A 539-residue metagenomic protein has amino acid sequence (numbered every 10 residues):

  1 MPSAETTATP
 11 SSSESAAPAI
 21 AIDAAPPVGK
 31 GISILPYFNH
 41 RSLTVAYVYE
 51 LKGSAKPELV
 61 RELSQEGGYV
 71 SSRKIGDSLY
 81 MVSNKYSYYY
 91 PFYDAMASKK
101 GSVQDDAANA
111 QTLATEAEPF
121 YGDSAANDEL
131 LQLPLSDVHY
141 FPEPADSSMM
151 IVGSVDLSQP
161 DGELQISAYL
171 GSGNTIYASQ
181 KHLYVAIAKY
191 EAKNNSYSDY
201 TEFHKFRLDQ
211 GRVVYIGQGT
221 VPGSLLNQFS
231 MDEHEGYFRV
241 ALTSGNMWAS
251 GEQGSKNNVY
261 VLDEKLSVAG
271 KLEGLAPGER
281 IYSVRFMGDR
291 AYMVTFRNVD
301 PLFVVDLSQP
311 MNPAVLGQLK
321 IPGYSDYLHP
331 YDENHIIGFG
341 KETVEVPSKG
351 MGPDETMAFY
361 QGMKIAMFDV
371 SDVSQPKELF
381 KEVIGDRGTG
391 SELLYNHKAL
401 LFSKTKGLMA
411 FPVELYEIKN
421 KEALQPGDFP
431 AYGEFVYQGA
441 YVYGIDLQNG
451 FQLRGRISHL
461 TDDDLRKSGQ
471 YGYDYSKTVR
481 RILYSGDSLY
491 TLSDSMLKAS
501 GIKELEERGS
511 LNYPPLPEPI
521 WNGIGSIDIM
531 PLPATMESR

Functional and structural regions predicted by a protein language model:
M1-R539: Beta-sheet-rich non-transmembrane sensory/scaffold domains
